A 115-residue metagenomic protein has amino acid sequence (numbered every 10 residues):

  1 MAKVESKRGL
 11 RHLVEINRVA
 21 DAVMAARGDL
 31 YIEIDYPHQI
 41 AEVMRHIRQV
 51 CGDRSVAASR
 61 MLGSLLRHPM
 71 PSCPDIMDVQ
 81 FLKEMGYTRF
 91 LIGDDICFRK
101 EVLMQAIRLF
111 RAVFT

Functional and structural regions predicted by a protein language model:
M1-T88, I92-M104: Conserved alpha/beta-domain cores
Q105-T115: Extended, intrinsically disordered, low-complexity segments
